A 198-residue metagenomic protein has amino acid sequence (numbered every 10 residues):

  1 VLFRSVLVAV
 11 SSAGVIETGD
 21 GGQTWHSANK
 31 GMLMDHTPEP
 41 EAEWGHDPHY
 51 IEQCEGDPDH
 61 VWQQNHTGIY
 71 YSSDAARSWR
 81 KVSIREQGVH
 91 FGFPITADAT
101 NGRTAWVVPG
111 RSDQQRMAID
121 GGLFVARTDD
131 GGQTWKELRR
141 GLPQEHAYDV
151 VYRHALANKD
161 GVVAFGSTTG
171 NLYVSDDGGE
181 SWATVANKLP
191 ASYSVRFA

Functional and structural regions predicted by a protein language model:
V1-L2: Short, small-residue-biased leader/transition segments that mark boundaries at the very start of proteins
V8, W44-H46, Q63, R116-G122: Short, solvent-exposed loop/turn segments at conserved positions within beta-propeller repeat blades
V10, N65, W106-R111, S167: Recurrent small/Gly-Pro-centered beta-turn motifs in extracellular repeat architectures
A13-E39, T67-V89, S112, A118-H146 (+1 more regions): Asp-box/BNR beta-propeller loop motif
D47, D57, F91, G121 (+2 more regions): Beta-rich catalytic cores
E52-C54, T96-D98, A155-A157, R196: Conserved beta-strand position repeated across blades of beta-propeller domains
Q63, L138, Y148-T169: C-terminal accessory/binding modules appended to enzymatic or scaffolding proteins
